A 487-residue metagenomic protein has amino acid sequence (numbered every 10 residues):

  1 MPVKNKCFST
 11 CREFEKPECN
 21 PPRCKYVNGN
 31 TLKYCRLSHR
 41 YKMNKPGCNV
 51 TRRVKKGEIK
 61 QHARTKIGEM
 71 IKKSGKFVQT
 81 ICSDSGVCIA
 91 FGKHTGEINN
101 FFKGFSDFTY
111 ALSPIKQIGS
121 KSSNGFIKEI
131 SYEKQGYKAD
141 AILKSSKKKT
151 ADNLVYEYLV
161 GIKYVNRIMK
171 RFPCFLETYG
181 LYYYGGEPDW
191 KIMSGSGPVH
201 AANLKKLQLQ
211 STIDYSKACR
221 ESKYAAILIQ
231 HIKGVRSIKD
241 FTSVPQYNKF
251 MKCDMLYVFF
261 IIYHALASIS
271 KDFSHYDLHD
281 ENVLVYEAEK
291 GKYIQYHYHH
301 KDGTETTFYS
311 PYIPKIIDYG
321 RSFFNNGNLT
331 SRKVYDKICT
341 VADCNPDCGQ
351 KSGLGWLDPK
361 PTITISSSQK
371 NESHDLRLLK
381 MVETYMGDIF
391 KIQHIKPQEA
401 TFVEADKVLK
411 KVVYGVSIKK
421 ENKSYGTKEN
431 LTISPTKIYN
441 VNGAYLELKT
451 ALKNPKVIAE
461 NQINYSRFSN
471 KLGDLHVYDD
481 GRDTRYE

Functional and structural regions predicted by a protein language model:
P2, K6-F14, E18-N44: Extracellular Cys-Trp
R64-K66, K73-G75, F308, S331-K333 (+1 more regions): Helical subdomain adjoining the active site within ATP-dependent kinase catalytic cores
K73-Y137: ATP-binding glycine-rich phosphate-binding loop
S123-W190: ATP-binding glycine-rich loop module of kinase domains
F126, N153-K163, E177, D254 (+4 more regions): Acidic, Ser/Thr-rich intrinsically disordered and amphipathic helical segments
Y164-V165, P245-Y276, D280, Y286-K290: Conserved kinase catalytic-core helix
F175-K252: Conserved structural core of kinase catalytic domains
Y276-K370: Catalytic activation segment of kinase domains across protein kinase-like and atypical kinase folds
